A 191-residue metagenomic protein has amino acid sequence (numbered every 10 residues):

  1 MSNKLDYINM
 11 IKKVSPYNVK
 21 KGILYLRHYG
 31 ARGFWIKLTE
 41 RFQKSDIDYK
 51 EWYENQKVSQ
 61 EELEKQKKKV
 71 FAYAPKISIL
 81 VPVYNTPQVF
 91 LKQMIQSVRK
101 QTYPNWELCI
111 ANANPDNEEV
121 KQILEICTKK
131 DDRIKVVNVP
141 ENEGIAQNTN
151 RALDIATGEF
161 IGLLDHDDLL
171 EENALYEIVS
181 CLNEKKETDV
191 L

Functional and structural regions predicted by a protein language model:
M1-Q56: Membrane-proximal basic amphipathic "stem/tether" segments
F34-L191: Nucleotide-sugar donor-binding/catalytic module of glycosyltransferases that assemble extracellular/cell-envelope
